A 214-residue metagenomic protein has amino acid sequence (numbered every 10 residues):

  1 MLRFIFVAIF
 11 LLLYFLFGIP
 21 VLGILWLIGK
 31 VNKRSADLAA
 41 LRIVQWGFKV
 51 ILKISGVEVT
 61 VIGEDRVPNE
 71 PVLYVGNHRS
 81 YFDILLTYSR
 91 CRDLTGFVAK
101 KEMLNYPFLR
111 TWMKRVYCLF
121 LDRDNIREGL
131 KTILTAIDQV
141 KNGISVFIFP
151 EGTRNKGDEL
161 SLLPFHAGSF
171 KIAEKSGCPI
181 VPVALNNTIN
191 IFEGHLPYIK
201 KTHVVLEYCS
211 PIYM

Functional and structural regions predicted by a protein language model:
M1-T60: N-terminal membrane-anchoring alpha-helices
L22-L41, I54, P68-I126: Catalytic core of membrane glycerolipid acyltransferases/transacylases, capturing the structured, soluble-facing
V50-P71, Y213: A short, well-structured juxtamembrane/interface segment
V57, C118, C178: Short glycine/serine/threonine/alanine-rich loop segments
P71-L73, S145-F149: Residue-level preference for the first positions of well-ordered beta-strands
H78-S80, E151-N155: Short glycine-rich anion-binding loops that position phosphate/pyrophosphate groups of nucleotides and phosphorylated
F108-T111, I144-F147, K156-M214: A cross-family acyltransferase "interaction/gating" segment
E128-I137: Anionic-ligand binding region
